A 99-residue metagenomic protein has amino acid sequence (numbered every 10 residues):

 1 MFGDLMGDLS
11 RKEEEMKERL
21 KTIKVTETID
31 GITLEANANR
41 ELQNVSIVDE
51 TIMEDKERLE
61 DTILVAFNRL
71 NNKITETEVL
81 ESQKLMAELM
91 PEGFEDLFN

Functional and structural regions predicted by a protein language model:
M1-T26, K73-N99: Long amphipathic alpha-helical segments used for membrane anchoring, targeting, substrate engagement, or oligomerization
T22-V45, E54: N-terminal intrinsically disordered, cationic/polar leader segments that include organellar targeting peptides
N37-N39, N44, N68-N72, N99: Detector for Asparagine
V48-D49: A generic structural motif
I52-D61: A short, polar/charged loop-to-alpha-helix boundary motif
T62, A66-T77: Stable alpha-helical structural segments in soluble proteins, enriched in small hydrophobic residues
